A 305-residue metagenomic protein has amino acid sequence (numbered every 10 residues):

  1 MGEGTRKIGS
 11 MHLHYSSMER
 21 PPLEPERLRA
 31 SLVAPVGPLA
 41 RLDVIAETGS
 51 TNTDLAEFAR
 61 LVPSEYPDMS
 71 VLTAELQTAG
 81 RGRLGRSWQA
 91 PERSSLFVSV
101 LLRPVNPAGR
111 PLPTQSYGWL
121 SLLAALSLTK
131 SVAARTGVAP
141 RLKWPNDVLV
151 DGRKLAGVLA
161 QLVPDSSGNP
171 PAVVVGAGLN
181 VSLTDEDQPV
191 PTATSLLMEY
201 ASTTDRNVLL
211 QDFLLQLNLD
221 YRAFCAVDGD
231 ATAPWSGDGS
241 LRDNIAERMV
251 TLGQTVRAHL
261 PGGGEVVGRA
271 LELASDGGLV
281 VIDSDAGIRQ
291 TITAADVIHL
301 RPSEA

Functional and structural regions predicted by a protein language model:
R6-A134, P302-A305: N-terminal lobe of the biotin/lipoate ligase/transferase fold
K7-P21, V105-P140, V150-A305: Long, positively charged amphipathic alpha-helical accessory segments at protein N-termini or as interdomain linkers
G80, D147, G178: Active-site glycine-centered loops adjacent to acidic/histidine catalytic or metal-binding residues that shape
L142-N146: Alpha/beta catalytic cores of group-transfer enzymes, especially the acyltransferase/condensing modules of polyketide
